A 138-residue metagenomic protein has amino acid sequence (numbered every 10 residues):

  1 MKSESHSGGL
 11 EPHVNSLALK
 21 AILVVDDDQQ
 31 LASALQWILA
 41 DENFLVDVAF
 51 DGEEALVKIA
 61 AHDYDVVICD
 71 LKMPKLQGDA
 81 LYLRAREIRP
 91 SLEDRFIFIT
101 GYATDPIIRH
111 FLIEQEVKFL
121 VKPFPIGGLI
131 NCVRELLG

Functional and structural regions predicted by a protein language model:
M1-A21, E87, R109, P125-G138: Non-catalytic signal-transmission and effector/linker regions of two-component phosphorelay proteins
S33-D41: Charged docking surfaces used in two-component/phosphorelay signaling
N43-F50, K58: Short hydrophobic/Thr-rich beta-strand motif most characteristic of the beta2 strand and flanking loop of CheY-like
F50-E54, Q77-L81: Acidic catalytic/metal-coordinating carboxylates
D70: Active-site residues of response regulator receiver
M73: Receiver (REC) domain active-site loop signature in two-component systems and cognate sites in sensor histidine kinases
A80, E93, Y102-V121, G127 (+1 more regions): Alpha4 helix (beta4-alpha4-beta5 surface) of REC/receiver domains from two-component response regulators
